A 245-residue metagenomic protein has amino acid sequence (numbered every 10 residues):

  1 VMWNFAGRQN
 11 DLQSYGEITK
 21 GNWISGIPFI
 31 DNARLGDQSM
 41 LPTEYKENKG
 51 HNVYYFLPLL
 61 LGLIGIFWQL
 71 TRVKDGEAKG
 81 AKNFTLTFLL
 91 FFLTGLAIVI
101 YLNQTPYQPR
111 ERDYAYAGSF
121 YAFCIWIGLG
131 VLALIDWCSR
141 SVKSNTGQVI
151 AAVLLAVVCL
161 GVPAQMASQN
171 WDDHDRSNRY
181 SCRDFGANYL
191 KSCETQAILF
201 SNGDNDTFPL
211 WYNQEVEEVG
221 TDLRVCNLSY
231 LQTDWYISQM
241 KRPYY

Functional and structural regions predicted by a protein language model:
V1-I64: Lumenal/periplasmic acceptor-binding loop at the mouth of the active site in multi-pass, GT-C-fold membrane enzymes
N48-H51, A78-K82, V99-A117, D175: Membrane-interface catalytic loops of GT-C/OST-like multi-pass glycosylation enzymes that act
L59-I66, F123-I135: Transmembrane alpha-helical segments
K74-F91, Q148-A152: Membrane-interfacial loop-to-transmembrane alpha-helix junctions, especially the N-terminal start
F91-I100, C159-Q165: Aromatic-anchored segments of alpha-helical transmembrane domains
Q108-L132: Hydrophobic/aromatic-rich transmembrane helices and adjacent perimembrane loops
L129-M166: Signature aromatic-anchored transmembrane alpha helix within multi-pass, membrane-resident enzymes that catalyze glycan
Q169-Y245: Soluble catalytic regions of membrane-associated enzymes that act on cell-envelope and secretory-pathway components
